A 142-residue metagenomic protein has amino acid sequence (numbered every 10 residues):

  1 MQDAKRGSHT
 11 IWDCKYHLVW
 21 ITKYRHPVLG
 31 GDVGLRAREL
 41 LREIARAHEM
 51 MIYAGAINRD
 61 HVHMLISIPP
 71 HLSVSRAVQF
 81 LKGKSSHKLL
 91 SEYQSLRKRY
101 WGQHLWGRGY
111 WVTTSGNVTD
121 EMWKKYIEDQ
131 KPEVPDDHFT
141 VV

Functional and structural regions predicted by a protein language model:
M1-V142: Basic nucleic-acid-binding interfaces
